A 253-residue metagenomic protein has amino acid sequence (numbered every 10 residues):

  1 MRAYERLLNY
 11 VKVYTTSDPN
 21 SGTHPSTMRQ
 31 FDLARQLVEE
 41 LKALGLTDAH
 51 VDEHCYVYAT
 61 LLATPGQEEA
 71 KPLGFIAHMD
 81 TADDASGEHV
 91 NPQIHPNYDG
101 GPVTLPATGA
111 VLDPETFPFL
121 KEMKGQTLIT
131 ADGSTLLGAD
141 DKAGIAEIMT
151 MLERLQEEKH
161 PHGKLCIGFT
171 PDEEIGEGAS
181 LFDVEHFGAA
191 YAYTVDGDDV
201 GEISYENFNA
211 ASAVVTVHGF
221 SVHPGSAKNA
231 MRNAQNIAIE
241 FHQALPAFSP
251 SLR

Functional and structural regions predicted by a protein language model:
R2-M28, I129-T130: N-terminal capping segment at the start of a domain
R6-N9, Q36, E40-L44, E153-R154 (+1 more regions): Generic non-transmembrane alpha-helical segments
P19, D48, H160-K164, P246-R253: Flexible, glycine/charged-enriched surface loops at secondary-structure junctions
G22-A70, G74-I76, D80: A non-catalytic alpha/beta surface segment that caps or lines the substrate-entry region of metallo-dependent hydrolase
L33, D140-E147, A234-I237: Catalytic-loop motifs flanking and including active-site residues across diverse enzymes
Q67-K164, F169, A189: Active-site metal-coordination/substrate-binding segment of hydrolases, especially metallo-dependent peptidases
L120, Q126-A139, D172-R253: Midchain, well-structured core segments that form catalytic/ion-binding scaffolds
